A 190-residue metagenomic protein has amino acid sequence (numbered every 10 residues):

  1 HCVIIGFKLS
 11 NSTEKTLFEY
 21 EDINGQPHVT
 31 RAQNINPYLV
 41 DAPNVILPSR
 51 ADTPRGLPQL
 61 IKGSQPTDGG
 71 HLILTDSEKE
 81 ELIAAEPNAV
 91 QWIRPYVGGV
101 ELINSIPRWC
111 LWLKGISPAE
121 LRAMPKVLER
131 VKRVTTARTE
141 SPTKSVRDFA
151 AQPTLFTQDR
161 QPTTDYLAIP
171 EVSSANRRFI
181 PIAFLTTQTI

Functional and structural regions predicted by a protein language model:
H1-C2, I106: Short, solvent-exposed loop/turn segments at the edges of secondary structure
C2-E14: Conserved beta strand-loop-helix elements of the APE1-like EEP
K15-E19: Leucine-rich repeat
N24-I190: Polybasic, glycine- and aromatic-enriched phosphate-binding surface used to engage nucleic acids
